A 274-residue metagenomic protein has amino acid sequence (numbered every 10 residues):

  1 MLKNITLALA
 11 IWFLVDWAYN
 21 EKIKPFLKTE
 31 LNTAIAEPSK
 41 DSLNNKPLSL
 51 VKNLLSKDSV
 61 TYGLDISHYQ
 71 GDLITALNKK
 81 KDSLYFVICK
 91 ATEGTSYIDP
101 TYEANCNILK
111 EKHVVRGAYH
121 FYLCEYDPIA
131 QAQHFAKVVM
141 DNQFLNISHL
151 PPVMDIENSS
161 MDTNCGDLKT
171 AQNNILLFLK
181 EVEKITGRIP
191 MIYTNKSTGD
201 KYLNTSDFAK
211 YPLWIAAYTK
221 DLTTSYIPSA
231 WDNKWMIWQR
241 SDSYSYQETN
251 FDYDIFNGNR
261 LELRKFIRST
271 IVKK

Functional and structural regions predicted by a protein language model:
L2-N20: Hydrophobic membrane-insertion alpha-helices, especially the h-region of bacterial N-terminal signal peptides
N20, T33-I66, I74-L77, F208-K274: Functionally critical loop-and-helix segments that line ligand-binding/catalytic clefts of soluble enzyme domains
F26-A36, Q172-I175: Transmembrane helix recognition focused on a "late"/terminal membrane span
S49-D82, C89-L177, E183-I185: Substrate-binding cleft of extracellular glycoside hydrolase catalytic domains
S96, E125, G199, L222 (+1 more regions): Flexible, glycine-rich phosphate/dinucleotide-binding loops and adjacent beta-alpha linkers at cofactor/substrate
P100-E103, F121-D127, P152-S160, R188-I189 (+3 more regions): Low-complexity, flexible helical/coil segments
L150-P228: Catalytic domains of cell-wall/extracellular-matrix polysaccharide-remodeling enzymes, centered on de-N-acetylation
